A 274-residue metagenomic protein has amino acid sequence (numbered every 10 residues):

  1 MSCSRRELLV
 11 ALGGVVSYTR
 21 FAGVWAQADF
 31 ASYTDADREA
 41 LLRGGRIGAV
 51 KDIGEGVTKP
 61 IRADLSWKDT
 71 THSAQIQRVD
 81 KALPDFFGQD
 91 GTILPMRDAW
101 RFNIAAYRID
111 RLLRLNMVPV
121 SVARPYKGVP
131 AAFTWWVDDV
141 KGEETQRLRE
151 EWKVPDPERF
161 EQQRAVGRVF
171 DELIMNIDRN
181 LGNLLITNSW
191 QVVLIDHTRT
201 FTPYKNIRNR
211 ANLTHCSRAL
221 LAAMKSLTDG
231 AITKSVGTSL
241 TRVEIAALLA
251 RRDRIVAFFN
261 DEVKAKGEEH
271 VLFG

Functional and structural regions predicted by a protein language model:
E7-A26: N-terminal export signals
A28-V50: N-terminal module-boundary/linker segments of secreted carbohydrate-active enzymes
T34-D37, G45, V79-D85, G142-R149 (+1 more regions): Anionic ligand-binding catalytic core segments
K51-L148, N176: Conserved ATP-binding subdomain of kinase catalytic cores across diverse folds
S66, P95, I186-G274: C-terminal catalytic region of ATP-dependent kinase domains
A105-L115, G128, R147-N206: Conserved kinase catalytic-core segment
A106-Y107, R111-R114, P119-S121, R168 (+1 more regions): Catalytic cores of nucleotide-sugar-dependent glycosyltransferases that transfer UDP/GDP/TDP-activated
